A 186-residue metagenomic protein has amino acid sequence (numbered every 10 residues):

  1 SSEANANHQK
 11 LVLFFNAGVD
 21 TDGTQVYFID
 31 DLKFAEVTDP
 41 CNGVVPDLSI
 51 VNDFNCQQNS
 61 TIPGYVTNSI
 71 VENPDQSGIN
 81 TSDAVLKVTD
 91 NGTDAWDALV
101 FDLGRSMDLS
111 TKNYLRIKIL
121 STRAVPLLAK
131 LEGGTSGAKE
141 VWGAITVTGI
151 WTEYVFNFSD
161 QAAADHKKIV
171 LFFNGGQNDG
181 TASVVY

Functional and structural regions predicted by a protein language model:
S1-Y186: Beta-rich carbohydrate-recognition modules and glycan-binding surfaces
